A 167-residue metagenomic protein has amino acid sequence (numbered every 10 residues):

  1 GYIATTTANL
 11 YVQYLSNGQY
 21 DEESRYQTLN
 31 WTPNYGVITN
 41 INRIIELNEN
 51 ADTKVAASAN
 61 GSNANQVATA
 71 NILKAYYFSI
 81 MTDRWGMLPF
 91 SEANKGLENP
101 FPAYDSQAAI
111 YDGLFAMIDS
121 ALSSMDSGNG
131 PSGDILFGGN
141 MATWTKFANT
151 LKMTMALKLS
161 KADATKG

Functional and structural regions predicted by a protein language model:
G1-Y2: Hydrophobic alpha-helical membrane-insertion signals
T7-M87, L97-G133: Conserved, well-structured interaction surfaces
S24, P89-N94, G139-M141: Solvent-exposed, flexible loop/coil residues
T82-A93, A162-G167: Short, well-structured active-site flanking segments
D112-G130, M141-G167: Aromatic-residue-lined binding/catalytic grooves and analogous aromatic/hydrophobic interfacial grooves in multimeric
G133-G139: N-terminal post-signal-peptidase region of extra-cytosolic proteins
